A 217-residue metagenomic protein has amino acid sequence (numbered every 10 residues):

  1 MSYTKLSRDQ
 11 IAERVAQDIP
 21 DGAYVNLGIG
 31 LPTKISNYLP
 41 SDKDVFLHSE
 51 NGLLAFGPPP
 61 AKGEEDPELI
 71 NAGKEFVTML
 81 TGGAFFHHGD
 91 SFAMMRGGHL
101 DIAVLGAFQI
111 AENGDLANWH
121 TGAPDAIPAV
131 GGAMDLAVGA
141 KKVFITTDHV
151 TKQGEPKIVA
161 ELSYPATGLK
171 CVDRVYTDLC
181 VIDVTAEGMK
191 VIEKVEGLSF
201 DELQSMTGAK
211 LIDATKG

Functional and structural regions predicted by a protein language model:
M1-L80: N-terminal active-site beta-alpha-beta segment that forms phosphate/nucleotide-binding and substrate-recognition loops
S2-Q10, A61-G217: Conserved phosphate- and dinucleotide-binding cores of soluble alpha/beta proteins, encompassing both enzyme active
